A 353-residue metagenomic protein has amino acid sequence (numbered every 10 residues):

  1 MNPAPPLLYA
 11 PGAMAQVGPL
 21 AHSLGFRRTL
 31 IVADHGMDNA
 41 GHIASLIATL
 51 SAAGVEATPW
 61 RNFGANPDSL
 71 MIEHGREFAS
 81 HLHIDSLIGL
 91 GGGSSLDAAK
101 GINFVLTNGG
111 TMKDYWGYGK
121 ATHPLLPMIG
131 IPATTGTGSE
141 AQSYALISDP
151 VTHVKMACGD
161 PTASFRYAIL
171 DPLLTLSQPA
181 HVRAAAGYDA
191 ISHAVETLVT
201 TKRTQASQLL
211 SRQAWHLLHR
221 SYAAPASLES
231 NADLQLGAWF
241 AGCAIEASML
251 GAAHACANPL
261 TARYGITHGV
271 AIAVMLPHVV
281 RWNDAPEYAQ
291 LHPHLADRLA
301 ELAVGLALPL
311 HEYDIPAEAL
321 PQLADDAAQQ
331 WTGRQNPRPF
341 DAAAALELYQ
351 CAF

Functional and structural regions predicted by a protein language model:
M1-S86, L310: ATP/NTP phosphate-donor binding region
M14-V17, N39-H42, S69-L70, S94-K100 (+3 more regions): Short glycine/serine/threonine-rich phosphate/pyrophosphate-binding segments that cradle anionic phosphate groups
L70-L173: Glycine/threonine-rich beta-strand-loop-alpha-helix active-site module that forms ligand/phosphate-binding
Y144-S248, A343: Carboxylate- and glycine-rich phosphate/diphosphate-binding segment that chelates Mg2+/Mn2+
I191-V195, L234-G242, C256, L276 (+2 more regions): Short alpha-helical scaffolding segments that buttress acidic/His motifs in well-ordered protein cores
L260-Q322, Q330-R334: Gly/Pro-rich interdomain helix-loop hinge
A319-F353: Short, amphipathic C-terminal "tail helix"
